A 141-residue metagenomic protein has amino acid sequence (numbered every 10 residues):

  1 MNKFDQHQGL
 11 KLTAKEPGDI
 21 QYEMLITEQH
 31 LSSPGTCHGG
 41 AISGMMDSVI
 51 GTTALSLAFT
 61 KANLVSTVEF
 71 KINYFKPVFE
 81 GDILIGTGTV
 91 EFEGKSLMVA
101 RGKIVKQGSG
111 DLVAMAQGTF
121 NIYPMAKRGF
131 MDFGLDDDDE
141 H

Functional and structural regions predicted by a protein language model:
M1-Q29, D132-H141: Non-catalytic linker/capping segments at the edges of enzyme domains
I20, S66-V68, L84-I85, M98 (+1 more regions): Hydrophobic core residues within well-ordered beta-strands of beta-rich domains
E23-T53, G134-L135, E140-H141: Hot-dog-fold acyl-thioester-processing enzymes
M24-I26, Y74, I122: Hydrophobic residues in beta-strands and at strand termini
T53-I85: Hydrophobic beta-strand-centered segment that forms part of the acyl-chain substrate-binding groove
V78-E80, T89-H141: HotDog/MaoC-like acyl-thioester-processing domains
